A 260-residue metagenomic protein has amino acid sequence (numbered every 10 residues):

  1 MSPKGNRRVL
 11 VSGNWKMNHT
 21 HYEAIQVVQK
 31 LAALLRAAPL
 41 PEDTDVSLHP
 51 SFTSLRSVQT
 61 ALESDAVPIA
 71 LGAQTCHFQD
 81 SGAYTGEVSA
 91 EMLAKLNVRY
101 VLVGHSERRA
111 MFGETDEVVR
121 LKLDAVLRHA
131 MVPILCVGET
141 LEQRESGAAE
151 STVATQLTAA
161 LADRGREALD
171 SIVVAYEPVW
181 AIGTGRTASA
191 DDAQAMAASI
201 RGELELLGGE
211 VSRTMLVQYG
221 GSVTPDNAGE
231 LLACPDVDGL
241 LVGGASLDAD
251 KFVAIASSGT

Functional and structural regions predicted by a protein language model:
M1-T260: Active-site loop-to-helix "anion-binding N-cap" substructures in soluble metabolic enzymes
